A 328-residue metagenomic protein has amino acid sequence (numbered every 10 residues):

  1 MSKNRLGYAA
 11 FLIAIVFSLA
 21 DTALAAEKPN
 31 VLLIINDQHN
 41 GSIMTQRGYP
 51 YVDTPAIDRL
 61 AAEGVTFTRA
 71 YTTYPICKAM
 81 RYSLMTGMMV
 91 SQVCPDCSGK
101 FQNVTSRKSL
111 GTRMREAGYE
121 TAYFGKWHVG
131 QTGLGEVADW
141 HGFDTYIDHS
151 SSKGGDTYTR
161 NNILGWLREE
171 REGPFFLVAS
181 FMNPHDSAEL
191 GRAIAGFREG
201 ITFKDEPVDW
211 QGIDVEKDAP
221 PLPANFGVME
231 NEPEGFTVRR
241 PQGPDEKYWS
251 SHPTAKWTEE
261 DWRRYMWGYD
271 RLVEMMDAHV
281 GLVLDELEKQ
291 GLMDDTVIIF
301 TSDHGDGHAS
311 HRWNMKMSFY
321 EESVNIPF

Functional and structural regions predicted by a protein language model:
M1-A10: Bacterial N-terminal signal peptides that target proteins for export
A9-A20: Bacterial N-terminal signal peptides
D21-A25: Sec/Tat signal peptide C-region and signal peptidase I cleavage site
A26-V65, Y74: Active-site-proximal N-terminal segment of extracellular/periplasmic enzymes that hydrolyze or transfer
E27-V31, E63-T68, A117-T121, E172-A179 (+1 more regions): Loop/turn elements at helix/coil->beta-strand transitions in domains of secreted/extracellular proteins
I35, A56, S106, L110 (+3 more regions): Alpha-helical packing segments of well-folded alpha/beta enzyme cores
Q38-Y51, E169-R171, F181-D295, I299-F328: Active-site-proximal cap/lid insertion segments
M80-L177, F181-P207: Catalytic-site neighborhoods of secreted/periplasmic enzymes that process anionic sulfate/phosphate groups
